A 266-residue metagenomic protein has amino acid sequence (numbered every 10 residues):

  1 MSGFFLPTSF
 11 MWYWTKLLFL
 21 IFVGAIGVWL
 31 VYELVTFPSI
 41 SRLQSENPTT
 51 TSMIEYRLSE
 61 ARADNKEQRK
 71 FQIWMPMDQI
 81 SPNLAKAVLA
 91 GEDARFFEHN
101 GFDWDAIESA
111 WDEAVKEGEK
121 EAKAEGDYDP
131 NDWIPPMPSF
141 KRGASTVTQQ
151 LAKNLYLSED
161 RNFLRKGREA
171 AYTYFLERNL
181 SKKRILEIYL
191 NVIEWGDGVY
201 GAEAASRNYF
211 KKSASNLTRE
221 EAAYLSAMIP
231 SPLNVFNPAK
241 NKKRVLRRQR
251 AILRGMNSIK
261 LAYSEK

Functional and structural regions predicted by a protein language model:
F4-P7: Short, positively charged and aromatic/hydrophobic N-terminal segments
S9-K266: Juxtamembrane regions of bacterial inner-membrane/periplasmic proteins, predominantly the peptidoglycan biogenesis
